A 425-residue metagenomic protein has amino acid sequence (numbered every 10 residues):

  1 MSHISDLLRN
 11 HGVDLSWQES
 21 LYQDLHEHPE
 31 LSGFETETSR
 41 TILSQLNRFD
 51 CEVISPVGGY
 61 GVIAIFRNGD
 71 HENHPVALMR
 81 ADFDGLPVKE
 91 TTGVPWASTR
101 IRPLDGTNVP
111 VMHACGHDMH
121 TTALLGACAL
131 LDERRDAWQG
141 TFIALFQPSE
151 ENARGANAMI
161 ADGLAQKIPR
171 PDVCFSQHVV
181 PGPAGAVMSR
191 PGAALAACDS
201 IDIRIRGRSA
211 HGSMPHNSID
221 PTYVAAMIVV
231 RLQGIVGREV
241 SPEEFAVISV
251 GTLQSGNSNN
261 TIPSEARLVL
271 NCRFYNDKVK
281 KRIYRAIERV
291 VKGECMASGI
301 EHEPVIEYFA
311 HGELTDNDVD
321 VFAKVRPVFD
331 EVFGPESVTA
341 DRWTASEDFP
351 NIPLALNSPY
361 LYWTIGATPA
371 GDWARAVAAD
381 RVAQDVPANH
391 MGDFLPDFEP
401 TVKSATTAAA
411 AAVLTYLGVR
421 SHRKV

Functional and structural regions predicted by a protein language model:
M1-H113, D118, T122-G126, L130-Q139: Acidic/His- and Gly-rich active-site-bordering loop/insert found across diverse amide/peptide-bond hydrolases
H3, D14-L21, F34, T38-Q45 (+17 more regions): General structural feature for long, well-ordered alpha-helical segments within catalytic domains of soluble enzymes
L25, A64, M79, H117 (+8 more regions): Divalent metal-coordination and catalytic microenvironments
I63-I65, D202, Y362: Conserved hydrophobic/aromatic beta-strand scaffold that supports enzyme active sites
L86-V88, A97-M112, D118-M119, L130-T252 (+1 more regions): Histidine/acidic-residue-rich, glycine-tolerant segments that coordinate divalent metal ions
Y223-V425: Metal-dependent amide/peptide-bond hydrolase catalytic core, centered on the "pita-bread" metallohydrolase fold
